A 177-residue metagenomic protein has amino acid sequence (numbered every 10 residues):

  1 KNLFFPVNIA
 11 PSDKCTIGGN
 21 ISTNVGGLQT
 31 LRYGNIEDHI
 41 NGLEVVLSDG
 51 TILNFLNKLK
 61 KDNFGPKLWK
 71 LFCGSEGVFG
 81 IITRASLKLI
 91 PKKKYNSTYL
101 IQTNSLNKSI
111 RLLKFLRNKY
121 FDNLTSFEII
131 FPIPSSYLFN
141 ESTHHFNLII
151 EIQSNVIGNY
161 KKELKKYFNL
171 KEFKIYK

Functional and structural regions predicted by a protein language model:
K1-K177: Noncatalytic alpha-helical scaffold of FAD-dependent oxidoreductases
